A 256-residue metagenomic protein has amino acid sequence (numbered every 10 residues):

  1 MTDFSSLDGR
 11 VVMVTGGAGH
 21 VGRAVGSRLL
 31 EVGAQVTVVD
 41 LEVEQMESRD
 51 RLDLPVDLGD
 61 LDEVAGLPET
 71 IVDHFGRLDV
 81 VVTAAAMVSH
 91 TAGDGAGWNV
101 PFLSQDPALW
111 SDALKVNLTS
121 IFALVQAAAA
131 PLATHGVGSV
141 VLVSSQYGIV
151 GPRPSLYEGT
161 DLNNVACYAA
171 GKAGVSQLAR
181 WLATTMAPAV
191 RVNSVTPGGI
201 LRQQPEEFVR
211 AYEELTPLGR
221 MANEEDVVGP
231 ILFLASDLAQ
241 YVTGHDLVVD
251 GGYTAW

Functional and structural regions predicted by a protein language model:
T2-F4, N99, P152-S155, G159 (+2 more regions): Short C-terminal tail/terminal secondary-structure segment of NAD(P)H-dependent dehydrogenase/reductase domains
F4-V36: Canonical Rossmann dinucleotide-binding motif of NAD(H)/NADP(H)-dependent dehydrogenases/reductases, specifically
A84-N99, G251-G252: Conserved NAD(P)H cofactor-binding loop of Rossmann-fold oxidoreductase domains
A92-F102, D106-S111, P154, N164 (+1 more regions): Substrate-binding pocket helix/loop in short-chain dehydrogenase/reductase
L103-P107, V141-G174, A179-T184, G199-I200: Catalytic loop of short-chain dehydrogenase/reductase
V137, A187-R191, V242-G244: Short, small/polar-rich loop/turn modules that mediate ligand/substrate recognition or access, typified
T216-V227, L238: A conserved structural motif in NAD(P)-dependent oxidoreductases
